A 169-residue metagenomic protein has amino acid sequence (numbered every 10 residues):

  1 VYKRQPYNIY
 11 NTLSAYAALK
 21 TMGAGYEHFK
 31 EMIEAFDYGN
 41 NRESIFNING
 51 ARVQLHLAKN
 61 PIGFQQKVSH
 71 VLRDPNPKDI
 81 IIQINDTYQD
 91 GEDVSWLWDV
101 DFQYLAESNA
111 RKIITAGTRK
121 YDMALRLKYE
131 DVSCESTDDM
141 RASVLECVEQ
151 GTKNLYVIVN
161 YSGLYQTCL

Functional and structural regions predicted by a protein language model:
V1: Active-site loops and adjacent core secondary-structure elements that bind or stabilize anionic groups
R4-E34: A conserved, hydrophobic alpha-helical segment in the catalytic core of large ATP/adenylate-utilizing enzymes
K20-A24, E31-L169: ATP-dependent carboxylate-amine ligase
